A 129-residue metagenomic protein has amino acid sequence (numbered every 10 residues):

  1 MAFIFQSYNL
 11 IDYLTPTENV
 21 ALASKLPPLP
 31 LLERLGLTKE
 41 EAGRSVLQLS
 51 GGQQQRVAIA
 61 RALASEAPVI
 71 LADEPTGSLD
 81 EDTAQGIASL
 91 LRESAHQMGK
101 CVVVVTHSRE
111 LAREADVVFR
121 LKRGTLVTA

Functional and structural regions predicted by a protein language model:
L14-A21: Short coil-to-helix segment of the ABC ATPase nucleotide-binding domain corresponding to the Q-loop/switch region
L31, L35-L47: Conserved ABC nucleotide-binding domain
S45-L49, Q53-Q55: Conserved ABC ATPase signature
I59: Hydrophobic anchor residue at the start of the ABC signature
E66: Conserved catalytic motifs of ABC-family nucleotide-binding domains
I70-D73: Catalytic Walker B motif of ABC-type/P-loop ATPase nucleotide-binding domains
E81-T83: Helix N-cap at the start of a conserved alpha-helix in ABC-type nucleotide-binding domains
